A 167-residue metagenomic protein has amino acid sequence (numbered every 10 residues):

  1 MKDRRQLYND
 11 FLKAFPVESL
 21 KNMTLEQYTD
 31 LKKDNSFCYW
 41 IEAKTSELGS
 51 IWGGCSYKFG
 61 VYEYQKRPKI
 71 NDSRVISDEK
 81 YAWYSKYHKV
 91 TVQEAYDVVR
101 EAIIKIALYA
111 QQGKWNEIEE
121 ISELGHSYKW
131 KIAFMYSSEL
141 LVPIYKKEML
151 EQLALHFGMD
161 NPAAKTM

Functional and structural regions predicted by a protein language model:
M1-H126, S137-M167: An N-terminal alpha-helical hairpin/helix-loop-helix interaction module that forms a charged, gly/pro-flexible surface
K129-M135: Short hydrophobic alpha-helical segments that form membrane-spanning helices or hydrophobic packing faces of helical
